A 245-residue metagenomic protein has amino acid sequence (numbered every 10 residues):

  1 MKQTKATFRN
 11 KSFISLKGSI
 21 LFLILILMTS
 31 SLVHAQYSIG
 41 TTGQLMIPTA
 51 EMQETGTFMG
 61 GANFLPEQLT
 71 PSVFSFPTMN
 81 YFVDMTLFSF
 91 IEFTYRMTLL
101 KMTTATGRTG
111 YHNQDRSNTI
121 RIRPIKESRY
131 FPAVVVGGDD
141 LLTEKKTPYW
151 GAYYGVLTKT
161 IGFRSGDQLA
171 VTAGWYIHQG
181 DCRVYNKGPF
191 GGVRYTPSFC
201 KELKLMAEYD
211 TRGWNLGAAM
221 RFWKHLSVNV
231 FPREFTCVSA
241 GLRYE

Functional and structural regions predicted by a protein language model:
M1-T41: Cleavable N-terminal export/targeting peptides
A35-Y153, T158-S165, Y176-I177, P197-L203 (+3 more regions): Transmembrane beta-barrel domains of Gram-negative outer membranes and organellar outer membranes
P77-T78, K187, R212: Residues that act as N-cap/strand-start positions at coil-to-secondary-structure junctions
Y149-A152, V184-G188, H225: Short, charged low-complexity intrinsically disordered segments located at boundaries of structured domains
F163, D210-R212: Short, solvent-exposed linear motifs at loop/edge-of-secondary-structure regions
L169-K204, E208: A mid-sequence, solvent-exposed acidic-amphipathic segment
G213-E245: Predominantly the C-terminal beta-signal and adjacent terminal strand-loop region of outer-membrane beta-barrel
